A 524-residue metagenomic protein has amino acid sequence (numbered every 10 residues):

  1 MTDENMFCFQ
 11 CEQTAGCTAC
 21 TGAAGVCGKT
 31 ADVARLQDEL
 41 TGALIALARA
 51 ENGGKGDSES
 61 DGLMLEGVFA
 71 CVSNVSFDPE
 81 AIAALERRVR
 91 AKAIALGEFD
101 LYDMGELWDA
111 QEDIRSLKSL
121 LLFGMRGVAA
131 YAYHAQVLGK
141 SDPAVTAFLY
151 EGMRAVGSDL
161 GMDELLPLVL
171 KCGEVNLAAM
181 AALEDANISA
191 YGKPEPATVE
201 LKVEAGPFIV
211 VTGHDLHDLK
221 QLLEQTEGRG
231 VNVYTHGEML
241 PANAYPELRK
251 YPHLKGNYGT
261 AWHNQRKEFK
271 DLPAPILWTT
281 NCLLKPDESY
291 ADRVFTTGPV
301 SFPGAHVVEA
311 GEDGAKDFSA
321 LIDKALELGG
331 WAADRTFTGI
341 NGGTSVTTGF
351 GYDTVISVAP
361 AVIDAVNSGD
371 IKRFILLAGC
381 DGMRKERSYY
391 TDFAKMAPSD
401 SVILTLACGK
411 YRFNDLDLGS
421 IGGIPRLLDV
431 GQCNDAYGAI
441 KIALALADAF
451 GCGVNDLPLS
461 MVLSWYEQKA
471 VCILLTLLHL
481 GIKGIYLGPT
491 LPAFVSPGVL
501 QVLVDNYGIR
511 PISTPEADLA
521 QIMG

Functional and structural regions predicted by a protein language model:
T2-V33, Q37-D38, I45, K171-G524: Anaerobic metallocofactor- and corrinoid-dependent redox/one-carbon enzyme cores, especially those from methanogenesis
T41-A190: Electropositive, gly/pro-rich neighborhoods at or near active sites that engage anionic ligands
